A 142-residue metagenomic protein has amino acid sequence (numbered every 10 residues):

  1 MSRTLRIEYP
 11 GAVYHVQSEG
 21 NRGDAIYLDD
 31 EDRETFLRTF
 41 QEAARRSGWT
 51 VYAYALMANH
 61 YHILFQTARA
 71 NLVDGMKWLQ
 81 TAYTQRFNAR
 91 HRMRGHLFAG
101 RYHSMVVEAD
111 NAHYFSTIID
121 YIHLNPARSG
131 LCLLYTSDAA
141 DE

Functional and structural regions predicted by a protein language model:
M1-A58, L64-Q66, A70: An N-terminal domain-cap segment
I63, A70, G75-A89: A broadly used, surface-exposed interaction patch
R69-L72, M105-A109, R128-C132: Short, polar/flexible loop-turn hinges at active-site or ligand-entry regions and domain interfaces
D74, T117-I118: Acidic, glycine- and histidine-enriched catalytic cores of nucleic acid- and nucleotide-handling enzymes, centered on
T81, Q85-T117: Conserved catalytic core of two-metal-ion nucleotidyltransferases
Y135-E142: Conserved small/polar residues in nucleotide/adenosyl-binding loops
